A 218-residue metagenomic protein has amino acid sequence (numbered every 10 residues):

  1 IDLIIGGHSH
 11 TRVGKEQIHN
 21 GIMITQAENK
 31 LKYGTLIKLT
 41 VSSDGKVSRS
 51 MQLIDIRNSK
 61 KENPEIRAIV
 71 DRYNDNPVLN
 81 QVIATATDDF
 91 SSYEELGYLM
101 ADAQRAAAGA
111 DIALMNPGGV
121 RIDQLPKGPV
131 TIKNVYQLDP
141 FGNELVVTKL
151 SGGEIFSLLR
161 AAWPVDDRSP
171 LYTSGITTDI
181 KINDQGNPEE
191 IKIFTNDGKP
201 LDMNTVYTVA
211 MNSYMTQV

Functional and structural regions predicted by a protein language model:
I1-V78, A162-L171, I180-N183, E190: Active-site-adjacent helix-turn-beta-strand microarchitecture at beta-sheet edges that either contains or buttresses
G14-K15, E94-E95, L145: Short, conserved micro-motifs enriched in small and acidic residues
H19, Y98-V218: Feature captures C-terminal
T40-P129, Y136-D139, P188, Q217-V218: A short C-terminal boundary segment appended to hydrolase-like catalytic domains
